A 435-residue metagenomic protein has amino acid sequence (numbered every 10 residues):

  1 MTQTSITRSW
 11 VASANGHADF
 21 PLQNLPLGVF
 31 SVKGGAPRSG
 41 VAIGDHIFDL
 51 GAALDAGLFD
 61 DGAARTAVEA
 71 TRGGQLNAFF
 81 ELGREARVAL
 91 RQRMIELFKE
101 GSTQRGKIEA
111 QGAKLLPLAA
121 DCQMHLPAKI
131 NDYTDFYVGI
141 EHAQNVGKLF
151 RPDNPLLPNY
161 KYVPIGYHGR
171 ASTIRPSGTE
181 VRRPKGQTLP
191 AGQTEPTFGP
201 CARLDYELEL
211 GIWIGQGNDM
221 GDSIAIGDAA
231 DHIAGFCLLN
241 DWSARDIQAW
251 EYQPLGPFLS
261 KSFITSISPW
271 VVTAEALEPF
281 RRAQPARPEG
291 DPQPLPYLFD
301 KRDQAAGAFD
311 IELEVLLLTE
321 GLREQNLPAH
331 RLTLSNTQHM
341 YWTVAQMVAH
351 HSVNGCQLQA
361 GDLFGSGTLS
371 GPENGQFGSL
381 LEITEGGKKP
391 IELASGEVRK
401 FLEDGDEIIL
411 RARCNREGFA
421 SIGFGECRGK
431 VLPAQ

Functional and structural regions predicted by a protein language model:
T2-V32, A42, F48, A52-L334 (+1 more regions): Active-site microenvironments in enzyme catalytic cores
G35, A244, P372, R416: Surface-exposed, flexible loop/turn segments at secondary-structure boundaries
G35-S39, A329-L332, I422-E426: Short, mixed charged/polar active-site loops that provide acid/base catalysis or chelate metal/phosphate cofactors
S39-H46, E385: Surface-exposed flexible segments
N131-G139, Q357, D362-S366: Conserved phosphate/anionic-ligand binding catalytic regions in large, soluble enzymes, centered on
G166, A202-L204, H350, C356 (+1 more regions): Residue "hotspots" at secondary-structure boundaries inside conserved domains
Y341-V353, A360, F364-R413, A420-C427: Active-site pocket scaffolds in enzymes
K430-A434: Short beta-strand edge segments in extracellular beta-sheet folds
